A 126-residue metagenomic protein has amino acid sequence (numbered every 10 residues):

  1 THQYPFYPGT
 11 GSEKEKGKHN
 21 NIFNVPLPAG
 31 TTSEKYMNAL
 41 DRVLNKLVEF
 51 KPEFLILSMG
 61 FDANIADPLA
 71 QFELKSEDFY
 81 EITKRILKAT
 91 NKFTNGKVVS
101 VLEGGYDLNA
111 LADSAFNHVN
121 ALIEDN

Functional and structural regions predicted by a protein language model:
T1-R85, V119-I123: Conserved alpha-helical scaffold segments that buttress catalytic/binding sites
L69-N126: Metal-dependent de-N-acetylase/amidase catalytic core
